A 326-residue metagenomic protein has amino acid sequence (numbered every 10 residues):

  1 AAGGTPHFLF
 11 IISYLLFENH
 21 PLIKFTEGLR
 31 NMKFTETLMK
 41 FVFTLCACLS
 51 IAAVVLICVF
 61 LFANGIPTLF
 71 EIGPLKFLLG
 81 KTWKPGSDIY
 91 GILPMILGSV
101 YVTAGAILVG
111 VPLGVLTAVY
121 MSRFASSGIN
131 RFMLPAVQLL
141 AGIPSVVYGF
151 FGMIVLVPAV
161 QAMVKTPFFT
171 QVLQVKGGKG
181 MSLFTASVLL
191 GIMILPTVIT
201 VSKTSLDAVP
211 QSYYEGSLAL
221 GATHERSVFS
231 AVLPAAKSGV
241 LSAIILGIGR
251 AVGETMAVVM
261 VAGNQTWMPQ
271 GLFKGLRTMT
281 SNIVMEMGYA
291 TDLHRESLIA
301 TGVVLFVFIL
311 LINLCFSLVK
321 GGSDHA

Functional and structural regions predicted by a protein language model:
A1-A47, F316-A326: Transmembrane alpha-helical segments of polytopic membrane transport and secretion proteins
N31-T37, F41, A63-A106, S126-S127 (+2 more regions): Periplasmic/extracellular loop-to-transmembrane helix junction in inner-membrane transport proteins
E71-Y90, F150-I192: Membrane-interfacial helix termini and adjacent extracytoplasmic/periplasmic loops of multi-pass transporters
L97, Y101-V109, L113, T117 (+3 more regions): Hydrophobic alpha-helical transmembrane segments of multipass integral membrane proteins, especially permease/channel
A106-V137, P158, F316-G322: Transmembrane-helix boundary motif in ABC transporter permease subunits
L139, I143, V147, V198-S202 (+3 more regions): Transmembrane alpha-helices
K203-D207, Q211, G288-A326: C-terminal transmembrane helix and the adjacent membrane-cytosol boundary/short C-terminal tail of inner/organellar
V258-F306: Interhelical loop and adjacent transmembrane-helix boundary motif in polytopic membrane transport permeases
